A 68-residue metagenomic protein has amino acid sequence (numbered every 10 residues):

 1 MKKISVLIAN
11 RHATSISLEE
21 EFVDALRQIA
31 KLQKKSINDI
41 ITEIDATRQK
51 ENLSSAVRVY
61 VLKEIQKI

Functional and structural regions predicted by a protein language model:
M1, I41-I44, N52-S54: Low-complexity, flexible helical/coil segments
M1-S17: Short Lys/Arg-rich basic patches
K2, K31-L32, D39, Q66-I68: Short, surface-exposed, charge-dense and proline/glycine-enriched linear segments
N10, L18, D45-N52: Short coil/turn residues that cap or connect secondary-structure elements
S15, I37, K50-S54: Alpha-helix N-cap/helix-initiation sites
E21-A46: Surface-exposed, Lys/Arg-rich phosphate-binding patches that contact polyanionic backbones
R48-I68: C-terminal structural segments of small proteins and small subunits
